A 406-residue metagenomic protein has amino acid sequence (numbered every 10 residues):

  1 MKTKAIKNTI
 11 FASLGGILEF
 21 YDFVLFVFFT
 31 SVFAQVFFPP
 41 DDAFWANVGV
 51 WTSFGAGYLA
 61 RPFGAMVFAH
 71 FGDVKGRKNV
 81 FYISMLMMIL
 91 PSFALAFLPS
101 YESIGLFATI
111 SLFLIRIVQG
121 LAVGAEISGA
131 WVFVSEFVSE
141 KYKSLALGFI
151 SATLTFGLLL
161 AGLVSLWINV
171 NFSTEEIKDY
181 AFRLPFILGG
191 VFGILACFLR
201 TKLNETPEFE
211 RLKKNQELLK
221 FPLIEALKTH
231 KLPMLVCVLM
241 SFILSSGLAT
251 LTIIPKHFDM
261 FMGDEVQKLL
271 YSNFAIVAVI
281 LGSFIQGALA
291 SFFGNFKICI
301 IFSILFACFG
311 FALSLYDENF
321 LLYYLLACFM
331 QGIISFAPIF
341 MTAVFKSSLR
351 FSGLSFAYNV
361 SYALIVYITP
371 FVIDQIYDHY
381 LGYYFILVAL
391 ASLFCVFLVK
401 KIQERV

Functional and structural regions predicted by a protein language model:
V27, K231-V279, I365-T369: Extracytoplasmic gate region of multi-pass secondary transporters
T30-F63: Extracellular/periplasmic helix-loop-helix junction of adjacent transmembrane segments in MFS-like secondary
A65-R77, S283-N295: Helix-to-loop junctions at the C-terminal end of transmembrane segments in multipass secondary transporters
V74-L86, F292-S303: Cytoplasmic membrane-interface "Motif A"-like loop-to-helix N-cap segments of 12-TM Major Facilitator Superfamily
L86-G105, L305-D317: C-terminal ends and interior cores of transmembrane alpha-helices in multi-pass membrane transporters/permeases
G105-G124, F320-I334: Hydrophobic core of transmembrane alpha-helices in multi-pass small-molecule transporters, especially MFS/SLC-type
I115-A152: Cytoplasmic helix-loop-helix junction between adjacent transmembrane helices in 12-TM secondary transporters
S144-N169, F192, S355-T369: Glycine-rich segments within core transmembrane alpha-helices of 12-TM secondary carriers
